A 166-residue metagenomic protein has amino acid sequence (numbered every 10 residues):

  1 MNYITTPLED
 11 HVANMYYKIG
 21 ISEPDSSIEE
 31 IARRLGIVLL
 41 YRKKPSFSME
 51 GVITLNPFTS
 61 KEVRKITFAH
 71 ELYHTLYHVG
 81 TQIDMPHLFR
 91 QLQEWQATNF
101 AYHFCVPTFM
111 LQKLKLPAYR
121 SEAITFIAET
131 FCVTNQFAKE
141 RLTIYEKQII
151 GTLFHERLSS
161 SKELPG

Functional and structural regions predicted by a protein language model:
M1-G166: Active-site hotspot residues in diverse enzymes, especially metal/ion-binding acidic/histidine motifs
